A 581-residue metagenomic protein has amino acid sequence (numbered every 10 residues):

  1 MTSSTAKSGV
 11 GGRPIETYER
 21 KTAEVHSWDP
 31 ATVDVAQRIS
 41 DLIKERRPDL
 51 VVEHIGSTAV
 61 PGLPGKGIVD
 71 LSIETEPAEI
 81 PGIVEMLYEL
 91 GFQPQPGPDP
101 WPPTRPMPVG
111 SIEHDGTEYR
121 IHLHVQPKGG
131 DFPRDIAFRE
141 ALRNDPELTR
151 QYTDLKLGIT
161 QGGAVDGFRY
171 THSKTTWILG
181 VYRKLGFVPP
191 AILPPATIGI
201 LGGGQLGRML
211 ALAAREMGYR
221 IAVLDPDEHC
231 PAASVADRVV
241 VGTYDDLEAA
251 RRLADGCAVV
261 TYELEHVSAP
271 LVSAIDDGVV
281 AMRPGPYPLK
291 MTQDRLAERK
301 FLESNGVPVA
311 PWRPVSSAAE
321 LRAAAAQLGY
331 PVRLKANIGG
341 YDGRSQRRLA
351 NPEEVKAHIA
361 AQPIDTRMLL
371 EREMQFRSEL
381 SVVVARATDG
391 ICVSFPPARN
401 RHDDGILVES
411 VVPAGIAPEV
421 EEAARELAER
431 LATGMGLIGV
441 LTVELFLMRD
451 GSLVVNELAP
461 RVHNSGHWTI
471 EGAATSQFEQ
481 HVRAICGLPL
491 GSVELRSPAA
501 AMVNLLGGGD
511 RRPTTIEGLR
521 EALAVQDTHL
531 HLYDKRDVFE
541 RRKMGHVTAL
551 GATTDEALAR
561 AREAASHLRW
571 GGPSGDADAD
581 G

Functional and structural regions predicted by a protein language model:
T2-E53: Helical scaffold of the NTase/Pol beta-like nucleotidyltransferase catalytic core
S40-G82: Active-site nucleotide-donor binding segment shared across nucleotidyl transfer reactions
F92-G130: Conserved catalytic core of two-metal-ion nucleotidyltransferases
G129-P190: Catalytic cores of NTP-dependent nucleotidyl/adenyl transfer enzymes across multiple folds
P190-A297, A319: ATP-binding N-terminal substructure of ATP-dependent carboxylate-amine bond-forming enzymes
P194, R483-G581: Peripheral (often C-terminal) accessory segments that flank ATP-dependent C-N-forming ligase machineries
M291-S381, A385-D404, V408-G434: Active-site nucleotide/adenylate-binding loops and adjacent lid/helix of ATP-dependent enzymes
E422-V443, R449, A459-R511: Active-site "cap" helix and flanking loop/linker of ATP-utilizing ligase/carboxylase catalytic domains
